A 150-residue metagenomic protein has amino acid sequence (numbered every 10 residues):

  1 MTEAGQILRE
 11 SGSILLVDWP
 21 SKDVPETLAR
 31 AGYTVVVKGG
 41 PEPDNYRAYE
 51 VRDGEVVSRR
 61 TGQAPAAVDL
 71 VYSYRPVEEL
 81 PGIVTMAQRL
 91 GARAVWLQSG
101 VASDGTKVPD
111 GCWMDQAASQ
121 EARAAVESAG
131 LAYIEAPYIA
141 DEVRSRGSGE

Functional and structural regions predicted by a protein language model:
I7-A29, V37-G39: Glycine-rich adenosine-cofactor-binding loop
L16, D69-S73, L97: Redox-cofactor binding/interface segments in oxidoreductases and associated redox assembly factors
W19-K22, R75-E79, V101: Short beta->alpha connector loops
Y33, L90-V95, S128-L131: A short helix->loop->beta-strand "cap" motif at the edges of active sites that frequently abuts
T34-Y46: A short beta-strand-loop structural module common to alpha/beta enzyme folds
R47-A67, Y72-V84: Glycine-rich, highly charged phosphate/nucleotide-binding loops
L80-G100: Rossmann-fold NAD(P) dinucleotide-binding segment
V101-E142, S148-G149: Rossmann-fold NAD(P)-binding glycine/threonine-rich loop
